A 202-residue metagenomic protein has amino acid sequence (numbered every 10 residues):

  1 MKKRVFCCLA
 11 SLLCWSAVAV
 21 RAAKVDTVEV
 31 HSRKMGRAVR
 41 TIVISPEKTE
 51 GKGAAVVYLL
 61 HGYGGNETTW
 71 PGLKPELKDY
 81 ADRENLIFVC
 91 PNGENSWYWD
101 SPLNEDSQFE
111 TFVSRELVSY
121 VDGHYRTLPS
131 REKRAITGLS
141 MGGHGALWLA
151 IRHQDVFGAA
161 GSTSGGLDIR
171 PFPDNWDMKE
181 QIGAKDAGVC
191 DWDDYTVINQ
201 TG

Functional and structural regions predicted by a protein language model:
M1, V18-A22: Basic/polar N-terminal segments that are highly enriched at the extreme N-terminus, encompassing both cleavable
M1-C8: Bacterial N-terminal signal peptides that target proteins for export
C8-S16: Bacterial N-terminal signal peptides
R21-G202: Non-catalytic cap/lid and distal C-terminal segments of serine-dependent acyl enzymes
